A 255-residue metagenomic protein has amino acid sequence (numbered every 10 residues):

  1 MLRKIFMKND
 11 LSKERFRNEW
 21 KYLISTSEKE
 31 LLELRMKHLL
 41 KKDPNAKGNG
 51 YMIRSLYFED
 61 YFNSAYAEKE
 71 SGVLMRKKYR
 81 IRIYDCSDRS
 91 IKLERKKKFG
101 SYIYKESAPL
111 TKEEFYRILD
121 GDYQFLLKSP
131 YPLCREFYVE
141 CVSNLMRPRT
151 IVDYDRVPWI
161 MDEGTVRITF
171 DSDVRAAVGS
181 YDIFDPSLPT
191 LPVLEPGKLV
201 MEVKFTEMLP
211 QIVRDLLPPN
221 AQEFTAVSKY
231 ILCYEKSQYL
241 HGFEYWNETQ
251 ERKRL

Functional and structural regions predicted by a protein language model:
M1-L255: Phosphate-end processing signature that detects enzymes handling 5′-triphosphorylated RNA and polyphosphate
